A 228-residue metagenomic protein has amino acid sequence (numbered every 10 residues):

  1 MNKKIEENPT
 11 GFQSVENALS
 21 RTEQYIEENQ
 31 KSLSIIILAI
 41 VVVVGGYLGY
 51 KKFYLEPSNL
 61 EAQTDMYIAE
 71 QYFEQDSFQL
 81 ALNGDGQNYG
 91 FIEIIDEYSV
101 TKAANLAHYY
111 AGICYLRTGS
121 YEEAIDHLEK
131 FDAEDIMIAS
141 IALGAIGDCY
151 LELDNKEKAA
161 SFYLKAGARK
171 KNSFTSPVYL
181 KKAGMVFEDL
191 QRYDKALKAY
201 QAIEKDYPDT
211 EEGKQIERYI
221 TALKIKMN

Functional and structural regions predicted by a protein language model:
M1-A39: N-terminal positive-inside, membrane-proximal cytosolic segments immediately preceding the first
I95-A104, T118, D132-S140, A168-P177 (+2 more regions): Short solvent-exposed coil/turn linkers within tandem alpha-helical repeat scaffolds
S99-K156: Structured, soluble extracytoplasmic/luminal domains of envelope-associated proteins
